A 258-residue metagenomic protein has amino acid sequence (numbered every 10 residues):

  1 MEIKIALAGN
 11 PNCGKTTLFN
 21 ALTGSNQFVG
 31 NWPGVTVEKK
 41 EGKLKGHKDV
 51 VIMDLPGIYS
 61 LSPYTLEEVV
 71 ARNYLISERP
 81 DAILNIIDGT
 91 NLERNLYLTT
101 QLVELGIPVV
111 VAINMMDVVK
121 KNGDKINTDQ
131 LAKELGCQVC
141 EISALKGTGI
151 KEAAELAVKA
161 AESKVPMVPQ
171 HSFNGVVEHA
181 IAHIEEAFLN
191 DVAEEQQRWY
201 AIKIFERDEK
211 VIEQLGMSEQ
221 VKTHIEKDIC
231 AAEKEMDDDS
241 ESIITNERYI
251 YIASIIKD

Functional and structural regions predicted by a protein language model:
M1-Y64, S77-E78: Conserved G1/Walker A P-loop phosphate-binding module
L18-F19, V37, I52-D54, A71 (+4 more regions): Residue-level signature of catalytic and energy-coupling elements of molecular machines, predominantly ATP/GTP-dependent
S25, G34, G57-I58, G89-E93 (+2 more regions): Conserved nucleotide-binding/hydrolysis micro-motifs of P-loop NTPases
P33, K40, V51, E67-V70 (+9 more regions): Helical mechanochemical/support elements of P-loop NTPase systems and associated helical scaffolds
G42-H47, V70-C140: Conserved C-terminal guanine-recognition region of P-loop GTPase G domains, centered on the G4
D49-L55, R79-P80, V111-A112, C230-E233: Gly-rich Lys/Arg/Thr-decorated short loops/hinges at beta-loop-alpha junctions or inter-strand turns that position
D117-S172: Canonical P-loop GTPase G-domain recognition
S163-D258: Extended helical scaffolds that flank P-loop GTPase cores
